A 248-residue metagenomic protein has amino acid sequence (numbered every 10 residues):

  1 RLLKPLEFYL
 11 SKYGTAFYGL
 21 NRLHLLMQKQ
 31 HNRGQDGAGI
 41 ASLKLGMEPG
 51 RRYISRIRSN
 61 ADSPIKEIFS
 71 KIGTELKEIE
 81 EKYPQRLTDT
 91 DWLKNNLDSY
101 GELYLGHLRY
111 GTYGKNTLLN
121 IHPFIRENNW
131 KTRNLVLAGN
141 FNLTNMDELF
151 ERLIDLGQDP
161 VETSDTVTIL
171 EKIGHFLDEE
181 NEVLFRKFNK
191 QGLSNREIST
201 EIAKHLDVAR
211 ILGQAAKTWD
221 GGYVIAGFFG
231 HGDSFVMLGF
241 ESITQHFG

Functional and structural regions predicted by a protein language model:
R1-G248: Conserved short alpha-helical segments that host acidic/polar catalytic motifs at enzyme active sites
